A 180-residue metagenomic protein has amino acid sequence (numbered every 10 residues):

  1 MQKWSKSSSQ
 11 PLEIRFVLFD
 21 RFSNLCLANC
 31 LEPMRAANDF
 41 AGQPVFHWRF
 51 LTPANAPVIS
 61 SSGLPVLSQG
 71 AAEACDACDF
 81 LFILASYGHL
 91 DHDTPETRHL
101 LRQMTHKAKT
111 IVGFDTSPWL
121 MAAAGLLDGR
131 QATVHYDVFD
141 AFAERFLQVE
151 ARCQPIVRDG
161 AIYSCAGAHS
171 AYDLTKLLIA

Functional and structural regions predicted by a protein language model:
M1-I111, L120-A123, R152-C153, K176: Extended, subdomain-level signal for the structured scaffold at the beginning of enzyme domains
L25, N29, D137, A166-S170: Conserved active-site and cofactor/substrate-binding residues in soluble primary-metabolism enzymes
E32, W119, Y136, D140 (+2 more regions): Residues on a specific face of well-ordered alpha-helices
I111-V112, A132: A short beta-strand/loop micro-motif in the catalytic core of glycosyltransferases that engages the nucleotide-sugar
W119-L127, V157, Y172-D173: Acidic/polar active-site rim loop that often engages polyanionic ligands
L127-R158: A conserved active-site-flanking secondary-structure segment within enzyme catalytic domains
Q154-A180: Conserved anion/nucleotide-ligand pocket segment
